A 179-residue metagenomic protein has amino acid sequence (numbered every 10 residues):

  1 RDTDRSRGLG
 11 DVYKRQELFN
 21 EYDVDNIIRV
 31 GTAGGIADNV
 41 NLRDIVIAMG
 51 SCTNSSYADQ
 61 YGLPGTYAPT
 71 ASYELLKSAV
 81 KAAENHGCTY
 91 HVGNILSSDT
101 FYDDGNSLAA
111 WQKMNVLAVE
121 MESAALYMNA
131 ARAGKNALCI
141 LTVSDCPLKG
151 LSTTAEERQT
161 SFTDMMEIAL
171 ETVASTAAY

Functional and structural regions predicted by a protein language model:
D2-Y13: Single conserved hydrophobic/aromatic residue that forms the stacking wall/gate of nucleotide- or nucleobase-binding
F19-Y22, G35-N41, M128-N136: Alpha-helix C-terminal capping segments
N41, I45-M49: Structural signature of FAD isoalloxazine-binding scaffolds in flavoprotein oxidoreductases
G50-T66: Acidic/polar active-site rim loop that often engages polyanionic ligands
T66-M114: Active-site rim beta-loop-alpha module in soluble metabolic enzymes
N106-S144: A C-terminal functional module that forms or caps the active site or interfaces directly with catalytic machinery
P147-Y179: His/Asp/Glu-rich mid-to-C-terminal helical/loop segments that flank catalytic regions of hydrolases
